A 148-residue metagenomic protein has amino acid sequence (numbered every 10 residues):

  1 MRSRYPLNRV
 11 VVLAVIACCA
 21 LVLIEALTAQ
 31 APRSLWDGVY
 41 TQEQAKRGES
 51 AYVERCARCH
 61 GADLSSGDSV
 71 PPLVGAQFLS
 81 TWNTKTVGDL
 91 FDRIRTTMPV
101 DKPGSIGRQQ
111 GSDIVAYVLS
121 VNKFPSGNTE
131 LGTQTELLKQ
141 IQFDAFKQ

Functional and structural regions predicted by a protein language model:
M1-N8: N-terminal secretory signal peptides that target proteins for export/translocation
V11-E25: Bacterial N-terminal signal peptides
L27-A51, K102: Electrostatic cytochrome c docking/interface patches
R33, P103-Q148: Flexible coil segments in periplasmic/lumen-exposed cytochrome c-class electron-transfer proteins
G38-R47, L64-P99: Gly/Gly-Pro-rich "capping" loops immediately C-terminal to redox-active cysteine motifs in periplasmic/lumenal
G48, Y52-D63, I114, V118: The canonical Cys-X-X-Cys-His
H60, V74, M98, L119-N122: Protein kinase-like catalytic domain
